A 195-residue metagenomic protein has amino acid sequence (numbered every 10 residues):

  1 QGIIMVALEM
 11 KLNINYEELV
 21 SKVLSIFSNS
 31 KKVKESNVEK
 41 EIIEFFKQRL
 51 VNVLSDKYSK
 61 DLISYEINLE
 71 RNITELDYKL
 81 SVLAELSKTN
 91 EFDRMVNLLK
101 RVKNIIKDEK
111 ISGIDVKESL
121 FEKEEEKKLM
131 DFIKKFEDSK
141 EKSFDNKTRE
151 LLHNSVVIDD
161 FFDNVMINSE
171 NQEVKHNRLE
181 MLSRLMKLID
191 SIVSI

Functional and structural regions predicted by a protein language model:
Q1-I195: Amphipathic alpha-helical "coupling" segments that flank catalytic cores
